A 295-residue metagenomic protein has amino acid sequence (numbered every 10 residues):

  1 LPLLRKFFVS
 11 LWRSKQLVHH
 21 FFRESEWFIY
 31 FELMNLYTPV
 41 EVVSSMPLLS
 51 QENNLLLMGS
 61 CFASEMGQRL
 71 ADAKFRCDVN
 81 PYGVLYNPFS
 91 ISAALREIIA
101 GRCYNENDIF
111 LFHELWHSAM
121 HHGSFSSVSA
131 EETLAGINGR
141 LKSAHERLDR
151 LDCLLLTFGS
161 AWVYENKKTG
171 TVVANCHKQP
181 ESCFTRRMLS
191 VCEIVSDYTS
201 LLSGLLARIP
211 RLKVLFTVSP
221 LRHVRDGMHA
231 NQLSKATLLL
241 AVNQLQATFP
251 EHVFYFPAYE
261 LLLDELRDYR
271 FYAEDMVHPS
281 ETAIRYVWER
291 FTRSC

Functional and structural regions predicted by a protein language model:
V9, H20-F21: Short hydrophobic alpha-helical segments enriched in small aliphatic residues
L17-H19, S25-C295: Extracellular glycan-modifying ectodomains
